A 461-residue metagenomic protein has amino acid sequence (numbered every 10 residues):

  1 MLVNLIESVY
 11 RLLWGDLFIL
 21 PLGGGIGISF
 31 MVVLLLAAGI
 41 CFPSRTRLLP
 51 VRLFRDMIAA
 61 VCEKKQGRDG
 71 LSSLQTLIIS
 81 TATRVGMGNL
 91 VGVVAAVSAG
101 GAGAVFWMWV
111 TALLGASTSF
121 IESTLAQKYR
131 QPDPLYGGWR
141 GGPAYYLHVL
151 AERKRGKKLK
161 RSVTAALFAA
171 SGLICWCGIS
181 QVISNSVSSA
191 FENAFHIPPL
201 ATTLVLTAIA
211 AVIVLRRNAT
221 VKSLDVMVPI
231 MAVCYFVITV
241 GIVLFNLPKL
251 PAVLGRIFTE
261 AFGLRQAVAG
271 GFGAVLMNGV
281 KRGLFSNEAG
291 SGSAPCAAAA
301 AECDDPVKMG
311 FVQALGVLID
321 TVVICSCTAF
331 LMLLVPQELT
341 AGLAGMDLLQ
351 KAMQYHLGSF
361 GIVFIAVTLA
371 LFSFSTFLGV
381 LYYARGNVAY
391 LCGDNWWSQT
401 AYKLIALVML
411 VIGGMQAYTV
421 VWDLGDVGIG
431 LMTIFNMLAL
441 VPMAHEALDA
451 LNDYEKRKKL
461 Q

Functional and structural regions predicted by a protein language model:
M1-M87, V97-A104, G115, A439-Q461: N-terminal alpha-helical transmembrane segments of multi-pass membrane transport and channel/translocase proteins
L34, A38, F42-R45, L49-I58 (+8 more regions): Membrane-interface loop-to-helix entry segments
A38-P43, L114-W139, H148-N185, S189-I213 (+2 more regions): Helix-loop-helix module between adjacent transmembrane segments
R45-P50, N89-V93, W176-S188, A211-S223 (+4 more regions): Transmembrane helix-loop junctions in multi-pass membrane proteins
L48-S72, A95, G101-A102, S117-L159 (+3 more regions): Flexible loop linkers connecting adjacent transmembrane helices in multi-pass alpha-helical membrane transporters
G67-A99, L125-K128, L135-L150, V163 (+1 more regions): Alpha-helical membrane segments and immediately flanking helix-loop junctions that form or couple to the substrate/ion
L114-E122, T202-R217, V228-P248, K281-L284 (+2 more regions): Selective recognition of specific alpha-helical transmembrane segments in multi-pass small-molecule
E122-P134, V240-R256, G270, A300-A301 (+1 more regions): Extracellular/periplasmic helix-exit of transmembrane alpha-helices
